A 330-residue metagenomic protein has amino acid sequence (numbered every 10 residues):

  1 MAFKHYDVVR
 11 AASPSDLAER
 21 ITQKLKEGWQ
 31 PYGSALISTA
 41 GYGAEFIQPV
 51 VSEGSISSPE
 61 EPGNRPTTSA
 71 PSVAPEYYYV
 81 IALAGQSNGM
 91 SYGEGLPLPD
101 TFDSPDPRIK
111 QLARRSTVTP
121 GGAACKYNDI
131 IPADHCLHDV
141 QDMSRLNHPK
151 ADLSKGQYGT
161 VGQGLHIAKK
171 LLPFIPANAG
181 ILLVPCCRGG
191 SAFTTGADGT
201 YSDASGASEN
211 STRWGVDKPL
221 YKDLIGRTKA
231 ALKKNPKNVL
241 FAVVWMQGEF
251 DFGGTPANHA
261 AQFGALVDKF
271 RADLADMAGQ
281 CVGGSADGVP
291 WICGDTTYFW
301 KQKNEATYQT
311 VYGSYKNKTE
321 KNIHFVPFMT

Functional and structural regions predicted by a protein language model:
M1-G63: Terminus-proximal functional modules
P62-T330: Cell-envelope and extracellular/periplasmic
